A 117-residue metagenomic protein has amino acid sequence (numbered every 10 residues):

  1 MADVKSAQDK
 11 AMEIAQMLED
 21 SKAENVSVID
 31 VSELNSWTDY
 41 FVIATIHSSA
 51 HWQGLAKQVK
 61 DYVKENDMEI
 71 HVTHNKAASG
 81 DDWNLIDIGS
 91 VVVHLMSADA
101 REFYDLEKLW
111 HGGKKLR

Functional and structural regions predicted by a protein language model:
M1-A7: N-terminal presequence-like segments and adjacent domain-start helices
Q8-Y40: N-terminal first-folded block
N25, I29-N35, H71-S90: Glycine/charge-rich, flexible interdomain linkers and switch-proximal surface loops that mediate coupling
F41-A44, N84-I86, V92-M96: Short, hydrophobic/aromatic-rich beta-strand segments within well-structured domains
I43-W52: A short interface-forming secondary-structure element
L55-K60: Short amphipathic alpha-helices in soluble, non-transmembrane regions that often serve as interface/regulatory elements
V92-R117: C-terminal binding/interaction regions
